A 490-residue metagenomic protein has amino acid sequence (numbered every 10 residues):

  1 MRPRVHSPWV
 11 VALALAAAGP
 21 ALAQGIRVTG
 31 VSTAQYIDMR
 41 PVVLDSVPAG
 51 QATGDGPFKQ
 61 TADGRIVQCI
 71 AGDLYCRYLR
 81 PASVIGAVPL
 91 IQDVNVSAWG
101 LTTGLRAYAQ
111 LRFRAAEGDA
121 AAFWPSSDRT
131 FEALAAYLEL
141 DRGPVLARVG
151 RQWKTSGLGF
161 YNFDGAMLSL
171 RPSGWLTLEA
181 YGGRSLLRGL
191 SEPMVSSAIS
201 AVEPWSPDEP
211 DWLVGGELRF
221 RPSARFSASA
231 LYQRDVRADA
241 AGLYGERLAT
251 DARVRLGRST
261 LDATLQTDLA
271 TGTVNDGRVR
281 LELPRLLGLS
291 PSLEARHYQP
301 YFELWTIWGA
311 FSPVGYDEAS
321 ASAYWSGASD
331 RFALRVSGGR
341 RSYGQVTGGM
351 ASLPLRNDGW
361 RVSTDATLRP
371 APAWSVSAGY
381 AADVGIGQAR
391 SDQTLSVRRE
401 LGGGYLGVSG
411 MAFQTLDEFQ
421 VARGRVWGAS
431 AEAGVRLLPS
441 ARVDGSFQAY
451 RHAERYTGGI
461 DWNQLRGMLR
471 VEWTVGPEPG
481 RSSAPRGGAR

Functional and structural regions predicted by a protein language model:
R2-V10: Bacterial N-terminal signal peptides that target proteins for export
A23-R490: Gram-negative and organellar
